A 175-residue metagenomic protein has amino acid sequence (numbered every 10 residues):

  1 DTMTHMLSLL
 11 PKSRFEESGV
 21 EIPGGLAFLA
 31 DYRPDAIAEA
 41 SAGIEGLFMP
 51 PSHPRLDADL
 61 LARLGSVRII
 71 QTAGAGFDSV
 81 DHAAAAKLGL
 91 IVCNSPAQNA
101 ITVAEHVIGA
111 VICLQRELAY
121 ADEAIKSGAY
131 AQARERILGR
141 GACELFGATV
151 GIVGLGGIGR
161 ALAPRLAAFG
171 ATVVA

Functional and structural regions predicted by a protein language model:
D1-P51: N-terminal glycine-/charge-rich "phosphate-binding" loop or analogous flexible N-terminal tail
S8, V150-I152: Hydrophobic Val/Ile/Leu positions in short beta-strands of Rossmann-like dinucleotide-binding domains
P50, A73-G74, L90-I101: Short beta->alpha connector loops at strand-helix junctions that form conserved, small/polar/Pro-enriched
D78-L90: Rossmann-fold NAD(P)-binding glycine/threonine-rich loop
L88, P96-T149, A161: Phosphate-binding beta-alpha-beta segment of Rossmann-like dinucleotide-binding domains, i.e., the NAD(P)
I158: Hydrophobic/small residue at the entry helix of a nucleotide-binding pocket
A167-A175: NAD(P)-binding Rossmann-fold cofactor-contacting core
